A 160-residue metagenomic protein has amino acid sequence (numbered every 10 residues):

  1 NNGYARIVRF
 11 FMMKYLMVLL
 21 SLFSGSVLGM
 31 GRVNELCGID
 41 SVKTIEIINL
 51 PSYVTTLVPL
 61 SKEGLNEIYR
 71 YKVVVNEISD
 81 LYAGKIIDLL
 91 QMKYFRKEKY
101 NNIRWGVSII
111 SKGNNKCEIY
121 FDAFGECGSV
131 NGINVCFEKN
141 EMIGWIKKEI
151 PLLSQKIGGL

Functional and structural regions predicted by a protein language model:
N2-A5, S21: Short, intrinsically disordered, low-complexity terminal segments
R6-Y15: Positively charged n-region of N-terminal signal peptides that target proteins for export
Y15-G25: Sec-dependent N-terminal signal peptides
M30-L160: Function-determining sites in protein domains
